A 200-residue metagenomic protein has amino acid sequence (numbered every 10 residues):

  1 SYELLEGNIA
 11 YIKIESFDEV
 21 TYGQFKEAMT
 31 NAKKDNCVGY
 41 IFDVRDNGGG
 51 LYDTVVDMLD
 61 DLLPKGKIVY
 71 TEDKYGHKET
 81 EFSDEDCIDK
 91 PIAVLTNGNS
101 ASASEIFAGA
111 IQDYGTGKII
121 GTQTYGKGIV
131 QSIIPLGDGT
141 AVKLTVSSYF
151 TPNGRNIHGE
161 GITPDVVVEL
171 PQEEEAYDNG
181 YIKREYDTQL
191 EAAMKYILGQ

Functional and structural regions predicted by a protein language model:
S1-I134: Cleft-lining beta-strand/loop regions that shape enzyme active-site pockets
S1-L5, S16, K26, N31-K34 (+4 more regions): Intrinsically disordered, Ser/Thr/Pro/Gly-rich linkers and terminal tails that flank and connect PDZ domains
N8-Y11, G139-K143, D165, L190: A residue-level signal for beta-strand positions that form part of recognition/binding surfaces within mature
E19, G49, A101, T151 (+3 more regions): Generic "edge-of-domain/loop-turn" microfeature
G50, N99-D113, I134-G137, R155-G161 (+1 more regions): Short flexible/disordered coil segments
I88-V94, G139-Y149: A polyampholytic, Gly/Pro-enriched intrinsically disordered region
Q131-I134, V142-A176: Conserved P-loop NTPase
